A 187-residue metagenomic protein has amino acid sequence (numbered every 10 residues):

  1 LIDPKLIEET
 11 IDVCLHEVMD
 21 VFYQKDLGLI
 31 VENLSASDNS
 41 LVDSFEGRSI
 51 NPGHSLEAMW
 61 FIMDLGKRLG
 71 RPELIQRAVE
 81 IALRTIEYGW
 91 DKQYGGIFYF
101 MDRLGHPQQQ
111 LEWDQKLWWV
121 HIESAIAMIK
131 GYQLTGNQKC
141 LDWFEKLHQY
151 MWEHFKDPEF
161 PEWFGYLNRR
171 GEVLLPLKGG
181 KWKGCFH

Functional and structural regions predicted by a protein language model:
L1-H187: Glycan-recognition and catalytic cores of secretory/periplasmic carbohydrate-active enzymes
